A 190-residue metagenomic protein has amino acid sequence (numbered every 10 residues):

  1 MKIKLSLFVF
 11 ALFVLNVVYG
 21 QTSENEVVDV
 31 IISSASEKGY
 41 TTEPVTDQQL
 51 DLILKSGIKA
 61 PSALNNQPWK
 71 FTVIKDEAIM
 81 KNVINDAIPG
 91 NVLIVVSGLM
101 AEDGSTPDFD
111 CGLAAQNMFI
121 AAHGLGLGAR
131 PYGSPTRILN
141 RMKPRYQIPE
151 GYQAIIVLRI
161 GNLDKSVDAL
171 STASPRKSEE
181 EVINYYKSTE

Functional and structural regions predicted by a protein language model:
L5-V14: Sec-dependent N-terminal signal peptides
V18-E190: Acidic, surface-exposed loops and disordered segments
